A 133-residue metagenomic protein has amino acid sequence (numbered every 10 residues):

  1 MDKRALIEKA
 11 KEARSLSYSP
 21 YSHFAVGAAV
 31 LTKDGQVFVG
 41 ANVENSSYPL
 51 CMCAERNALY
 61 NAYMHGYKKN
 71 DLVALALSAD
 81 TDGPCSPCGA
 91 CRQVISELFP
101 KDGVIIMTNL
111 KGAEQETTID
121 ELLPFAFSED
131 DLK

Functional and structural regions predicted by a protein language model:
D2-S19, N70-K133: C-terminal binding/interaction regions
K9-E12, A54-A62: Short, well-ordered amphipathic alpha-helical segments that serve as non-catalytic structural scaffolds within diverse
A10, G27-A28, G40, A58 (+1 more regions): Small residues (Ala/Gly/Ser/Thr
H23-T32: Short beta-strand scaffold segments in enzyme catalytic cores
F38-G40, E116: Amphipathic coiled-coil signal-relay and dimerization helices
N42-N57: Compact, glycine-rich, soluble single-domain proteins
M64-K69: Phosphate/pyrophosphate-binding loops at sites that engage ATP/ADP/AMP, CoA/4′-phosphopantetheine, polyphosphate
